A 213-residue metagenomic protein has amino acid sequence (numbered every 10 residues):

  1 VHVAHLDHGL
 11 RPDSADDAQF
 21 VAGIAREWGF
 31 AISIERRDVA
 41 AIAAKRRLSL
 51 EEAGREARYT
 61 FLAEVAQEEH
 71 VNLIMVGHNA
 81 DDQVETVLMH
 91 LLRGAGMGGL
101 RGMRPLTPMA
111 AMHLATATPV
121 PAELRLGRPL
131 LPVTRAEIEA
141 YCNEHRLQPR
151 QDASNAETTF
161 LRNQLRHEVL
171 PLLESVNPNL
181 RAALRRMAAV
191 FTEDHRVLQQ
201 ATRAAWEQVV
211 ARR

Functional and structural regions predicted by a protein language model:
V1-P171: Core alpha/beta nucleotide-donor-binding catalytic domains of modification enzymes
M109, T116-L124, T159-R213: ATP/NTP-dependent adenylation/nucleotidyl-transfer catalytic domains that generate, transfer, or process NMP-activated
